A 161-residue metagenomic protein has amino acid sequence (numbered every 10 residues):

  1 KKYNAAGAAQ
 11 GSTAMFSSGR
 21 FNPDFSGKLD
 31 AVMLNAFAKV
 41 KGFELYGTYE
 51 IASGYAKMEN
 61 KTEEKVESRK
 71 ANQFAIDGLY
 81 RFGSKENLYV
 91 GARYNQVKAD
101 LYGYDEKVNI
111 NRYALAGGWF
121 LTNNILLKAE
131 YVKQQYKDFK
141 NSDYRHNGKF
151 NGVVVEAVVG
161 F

Functional and structural regions predicted by a protein language model:
K1-N60: Surface-exposed beta-loop-beta
K2-A9, A56-K65, D100-N109, D138-G148: Outer-membrane beta-barrel translocator domains and adjoining extracellular loop/strand segments of Gram-negative
K28-V32, K39, S68-F74, N109-Y113 (+1 more regions): Residues that define the transmembrane beta-barrel architecture of outer-membrane proteins
L34-A36, I76-G78, L115, L127 (+1 more regions): Membrane-embedded beta-strands of outer-membrane beta-barrel proteins, especially the hydrophobic/small aromatic
A38-V40, Y80-F82, W119, V159: Residue-level signature of outer-membrane beta-barrel architecture
V40-G42, Y49-Y55, Y94-K98, Y131-K137 (+1 more regions): Transmembrane beta-strands of outer-membrane beta-barrel pores
G42-G47, K85-V90, W119, N123-A129: Repeated loop/turn-to-beta-strand initiation elements of outer-membrane beta-barrel proteins
N147-F161: Outer-membrane beta-barrel "beta-signal"
